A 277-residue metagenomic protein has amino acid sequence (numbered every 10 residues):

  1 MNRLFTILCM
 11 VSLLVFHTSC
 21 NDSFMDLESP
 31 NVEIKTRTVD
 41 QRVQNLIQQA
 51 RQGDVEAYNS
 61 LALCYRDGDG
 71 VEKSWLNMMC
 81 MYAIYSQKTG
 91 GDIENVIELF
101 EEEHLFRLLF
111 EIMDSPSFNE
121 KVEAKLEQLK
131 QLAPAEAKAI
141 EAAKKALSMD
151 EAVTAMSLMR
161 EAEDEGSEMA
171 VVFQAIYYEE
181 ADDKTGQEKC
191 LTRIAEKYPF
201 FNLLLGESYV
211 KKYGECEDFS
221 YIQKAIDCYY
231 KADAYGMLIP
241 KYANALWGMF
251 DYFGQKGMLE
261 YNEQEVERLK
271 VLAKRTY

Functional and structural regions predicted by a protein language model:
F16-S19: C-terminal motif of bacterial Sec signal peptides marking the signal peptidase cleavage site
N21-S23: Bacterial signal peptide processing site
D40-V43, I47, N59, A133-L147 (+4 more regions): Alpha-helical tetratricopeptide repeat
R51, D69-K73, G91, S117 (+6 more regions): Short coil/turn and helix-start
R51-D54, D67-D69, K88-D92, L132-E136 (+6 more regions): Short helix-capping/linker turns of helical repeat alpha-solenoids
S60-D67, M81, Y85, E98-R107 (+4 more regions): Hydrophobic face of amphipathic alpha-helices that form TPR/SEL1-like repeat modules and related alpha-solenoid
